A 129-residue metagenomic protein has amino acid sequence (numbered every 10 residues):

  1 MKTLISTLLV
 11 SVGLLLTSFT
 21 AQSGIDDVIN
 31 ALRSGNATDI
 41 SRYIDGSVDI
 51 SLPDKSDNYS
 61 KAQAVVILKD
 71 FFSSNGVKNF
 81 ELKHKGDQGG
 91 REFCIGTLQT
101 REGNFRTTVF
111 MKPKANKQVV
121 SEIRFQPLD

Functional and structural regions predicted by a protein language model:
M1-K2: N-terminal hydrophobic targeting signals that begin at the initiator methionine
S6-T17: Bacterial N-terminal signal peptides
T20-N36: Short, aromatic-enriched amphipathic alpha-helices that serve as compact interaction elements
I40-S41: Solenoid-repeat scaffolds in large eukaryotic assemblies
I44-N79: Short solvent-exposed beta->alpha transition segments
P53-K55, R101, L128-D129: Short, flexible beta-strand-to-coil junctions
V66-G103: Surface-exposed, charged secondary-structure patches
N104-D129: Short beta-strand edge/turn micro-motifs at domain boundaries
